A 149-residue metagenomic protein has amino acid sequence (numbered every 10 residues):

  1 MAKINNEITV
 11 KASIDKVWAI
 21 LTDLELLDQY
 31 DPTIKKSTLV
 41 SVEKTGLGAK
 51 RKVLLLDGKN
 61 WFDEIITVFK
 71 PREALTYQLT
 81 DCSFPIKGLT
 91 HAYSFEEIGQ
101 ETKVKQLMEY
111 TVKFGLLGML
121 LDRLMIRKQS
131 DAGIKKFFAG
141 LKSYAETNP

Functional and structural regions predicted by a protein language model:
M1-S41, G140: Hydrophobic ligand-binding cavity/cleft-lining segments
A2, A132-K136: A structural signal for well-ordered alpha-helical segments within the folded catalytic domains of diverse enzymes
K3-N5, N60-E64, K87-H91: Short, surface-exposed coil-to-beta transition loops
K11, F69-P71, I98: Structural motif
S13-K16, Q129, G133: Short amphipathic alpha-helical segments
T38-F84, K103, K135-P149: Glycine-rich portal/gate segments that line the openings of hydrophobic small-molecule binding cavities
T80-A132: Beta-strand/loop substructures that line and gate deep hydrophobic ligand-binding cavities in soluble
